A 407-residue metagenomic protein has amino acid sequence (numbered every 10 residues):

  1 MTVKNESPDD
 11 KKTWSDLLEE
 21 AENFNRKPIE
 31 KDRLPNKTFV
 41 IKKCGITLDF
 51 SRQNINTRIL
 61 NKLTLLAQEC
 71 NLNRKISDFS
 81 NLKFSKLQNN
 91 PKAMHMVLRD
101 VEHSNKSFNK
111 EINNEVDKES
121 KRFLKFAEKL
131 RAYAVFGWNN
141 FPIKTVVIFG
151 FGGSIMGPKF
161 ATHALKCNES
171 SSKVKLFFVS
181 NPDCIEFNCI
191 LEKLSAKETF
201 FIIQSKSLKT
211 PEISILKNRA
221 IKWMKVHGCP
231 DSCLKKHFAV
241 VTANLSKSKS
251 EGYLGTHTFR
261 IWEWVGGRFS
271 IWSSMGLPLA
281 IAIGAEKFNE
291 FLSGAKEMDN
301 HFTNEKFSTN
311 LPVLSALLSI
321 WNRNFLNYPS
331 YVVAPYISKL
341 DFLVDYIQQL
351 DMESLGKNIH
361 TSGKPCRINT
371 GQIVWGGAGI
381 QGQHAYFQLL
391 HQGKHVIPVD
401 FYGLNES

Functional and structural regions predicted by a protein language model:
V3-N139: Extended, charge-enriched "interface" segments that sit outside catalytic cores
N5, D9, P28, S51-I55 (+16 more regions): Catalytic cores of large soluble enzymes that bind and process phosphate-bearing ligands
T13-D16, P35, I55-L63, K75 (+12 more regions): General structural feature for long, well-ordered alpha-helical segments within catalytic domains of soluble enzymes
K27-R33, T38-K42, F50-S51, K75-N81 (+6 more regions): Short coil/turn segments at secondary-structure boundaries
N36, K43-T47, I148, G153 (+5 more regions): Generic secondary-structure boundary/loop-capping signal
L98, S104-T145, G153, G157 (+12 more regions): Non-catalytic regulatory/linker segments of enzymes
K125-Y133, N139-F307: Glycine-rich phosphate-binding loops that contact phosphosugars or nucleotide phosphates
L216, V226-S407: Active-site phosphate/pyrophosphate-binding segments
